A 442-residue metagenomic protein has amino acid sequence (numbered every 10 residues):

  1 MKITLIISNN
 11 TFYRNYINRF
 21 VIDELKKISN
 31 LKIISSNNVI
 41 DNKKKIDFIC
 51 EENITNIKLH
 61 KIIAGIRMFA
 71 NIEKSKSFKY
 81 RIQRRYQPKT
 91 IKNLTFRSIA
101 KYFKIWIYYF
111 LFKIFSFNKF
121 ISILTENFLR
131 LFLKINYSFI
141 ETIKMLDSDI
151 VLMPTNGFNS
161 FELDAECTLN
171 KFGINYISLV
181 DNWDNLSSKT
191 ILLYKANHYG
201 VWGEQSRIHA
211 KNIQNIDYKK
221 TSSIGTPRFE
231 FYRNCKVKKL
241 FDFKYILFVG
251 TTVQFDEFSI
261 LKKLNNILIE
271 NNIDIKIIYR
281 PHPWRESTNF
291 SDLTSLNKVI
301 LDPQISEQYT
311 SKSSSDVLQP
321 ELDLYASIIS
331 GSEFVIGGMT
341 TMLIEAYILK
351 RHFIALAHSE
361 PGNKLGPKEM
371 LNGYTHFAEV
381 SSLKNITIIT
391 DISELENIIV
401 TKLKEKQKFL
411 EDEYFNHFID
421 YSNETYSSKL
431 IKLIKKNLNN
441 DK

Functional and structural regions predicted by a protein language model:
M1-T11, S36-N37, I54, K61-M68 (+2 more regions): Nucleotide-activated donor-dependent transferases that construct or modify glycoconjugates
K2-T4, N93, I140-N159, S332-G338: Short N-terminal targeting/anchoring amphipathic segment
I7-R19, N156-N159, Q254-F258: A short, glycine/small-residue-rich beta-strand->loop->alpha-helix junction that serves as a flexible
I17-N18, D23, F229-S314: Conserved catalytic-core segment of nucleotide-activated headgroup transferases in glycan assembly
K32-F139, Q308: Conserved N-terminal ligand/cofactor-binding loop architecture of enzyme catalytic domains
L131-F132, L193-I260, Y279-S287, T390 (+1 more regions): A nucleotide-sugar donor-handling region in carbohydrate enzymes
I143-K144, S287-I344, L349: Donor nucleotide-activated moiety binding/catalytic core segment of transferases that use nucleotide-activated donors
L193-A196, Y218, T341-F418: Catalytic binding pocket for nucleotide-activated donors in carbohydrate/polymer assembly enzymes
